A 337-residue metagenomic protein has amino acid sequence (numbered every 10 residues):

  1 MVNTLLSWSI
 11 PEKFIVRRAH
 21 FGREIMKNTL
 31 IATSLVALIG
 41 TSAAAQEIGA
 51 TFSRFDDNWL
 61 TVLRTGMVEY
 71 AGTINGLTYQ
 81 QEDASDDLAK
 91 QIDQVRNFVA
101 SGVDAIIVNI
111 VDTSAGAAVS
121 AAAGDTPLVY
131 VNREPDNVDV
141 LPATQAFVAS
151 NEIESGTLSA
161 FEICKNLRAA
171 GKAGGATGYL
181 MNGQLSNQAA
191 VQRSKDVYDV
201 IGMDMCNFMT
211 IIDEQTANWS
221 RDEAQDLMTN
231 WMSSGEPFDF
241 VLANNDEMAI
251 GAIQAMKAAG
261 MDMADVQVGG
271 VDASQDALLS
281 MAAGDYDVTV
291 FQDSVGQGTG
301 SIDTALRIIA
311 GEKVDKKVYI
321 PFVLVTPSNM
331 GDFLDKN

Functional and structural regions predicted by a protein language model:
N3, S9-V16, F21-R23, N28-L30 (+1 more regions): A residue-level marker of the well-folded mature domains of exported/periplasmic proteins
L5-L6, L38: Leucine-biased recognition of intrinsically disordered, low-complexity hydrophobic segments
I31-L35, I39: Hydrophobic helical h-region of N-terminal Sec-dependent signal peptides in bacterial secretory/periplasmic proteins
